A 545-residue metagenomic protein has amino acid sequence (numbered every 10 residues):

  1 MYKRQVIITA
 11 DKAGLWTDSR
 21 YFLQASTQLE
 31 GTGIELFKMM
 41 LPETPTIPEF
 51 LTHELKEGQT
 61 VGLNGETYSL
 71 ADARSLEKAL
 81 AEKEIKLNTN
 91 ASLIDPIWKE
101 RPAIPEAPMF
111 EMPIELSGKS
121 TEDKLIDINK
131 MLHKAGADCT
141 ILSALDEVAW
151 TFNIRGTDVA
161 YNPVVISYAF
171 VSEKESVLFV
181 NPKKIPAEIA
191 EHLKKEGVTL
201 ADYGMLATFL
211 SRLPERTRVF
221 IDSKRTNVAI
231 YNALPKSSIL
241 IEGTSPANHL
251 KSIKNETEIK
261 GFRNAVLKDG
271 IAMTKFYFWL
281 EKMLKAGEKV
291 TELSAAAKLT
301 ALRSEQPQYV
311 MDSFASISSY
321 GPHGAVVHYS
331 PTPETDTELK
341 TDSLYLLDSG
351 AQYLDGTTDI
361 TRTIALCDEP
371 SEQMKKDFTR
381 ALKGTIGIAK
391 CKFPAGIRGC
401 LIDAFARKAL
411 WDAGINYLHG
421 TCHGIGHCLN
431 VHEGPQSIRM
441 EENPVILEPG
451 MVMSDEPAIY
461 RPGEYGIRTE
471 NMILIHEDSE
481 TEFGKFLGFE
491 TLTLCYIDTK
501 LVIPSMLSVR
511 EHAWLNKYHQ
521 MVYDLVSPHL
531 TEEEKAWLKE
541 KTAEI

Functional and structural regions predicted by a protein language model:
K3-I545: Active-site neighborhoods and metal-handling regions in enzymes and metal-associated proteins
